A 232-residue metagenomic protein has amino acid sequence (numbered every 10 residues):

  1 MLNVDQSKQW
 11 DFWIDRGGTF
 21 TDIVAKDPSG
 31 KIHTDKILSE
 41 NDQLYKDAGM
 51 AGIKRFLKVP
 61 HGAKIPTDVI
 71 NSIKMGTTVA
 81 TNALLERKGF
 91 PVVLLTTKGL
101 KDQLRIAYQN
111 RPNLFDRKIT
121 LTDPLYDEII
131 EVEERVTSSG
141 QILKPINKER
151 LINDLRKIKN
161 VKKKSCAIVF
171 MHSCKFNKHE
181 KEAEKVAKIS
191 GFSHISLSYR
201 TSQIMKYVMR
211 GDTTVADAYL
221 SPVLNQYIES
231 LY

Functional and structural regions predicted by a protein language model:
M1-Y232: N-terminally biased helix-coil "hinge/interface" segments that flank
